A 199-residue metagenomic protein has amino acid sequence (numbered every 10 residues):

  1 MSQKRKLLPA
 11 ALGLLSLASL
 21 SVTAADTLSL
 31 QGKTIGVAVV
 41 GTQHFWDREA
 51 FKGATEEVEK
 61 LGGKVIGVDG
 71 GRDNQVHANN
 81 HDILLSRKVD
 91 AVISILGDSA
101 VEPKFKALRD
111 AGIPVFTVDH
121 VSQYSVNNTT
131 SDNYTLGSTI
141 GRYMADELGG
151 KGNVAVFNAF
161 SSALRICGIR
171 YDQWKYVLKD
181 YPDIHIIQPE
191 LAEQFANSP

Functional and structural regions predicted by a protein language model:
S2-T23: Gram-negative bacterial Sec-dependent N-terminal signal peptides
Q3, A24-P199: A residue-level marker of the well-folded mature domains of exported/periplasmic proteins
